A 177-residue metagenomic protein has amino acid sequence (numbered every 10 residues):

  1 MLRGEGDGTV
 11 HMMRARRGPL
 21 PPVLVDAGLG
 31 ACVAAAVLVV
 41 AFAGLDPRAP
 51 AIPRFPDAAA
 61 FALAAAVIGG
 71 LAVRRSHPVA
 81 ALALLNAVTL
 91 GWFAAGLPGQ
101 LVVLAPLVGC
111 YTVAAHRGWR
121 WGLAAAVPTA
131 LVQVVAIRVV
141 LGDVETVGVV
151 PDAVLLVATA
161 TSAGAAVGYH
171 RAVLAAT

Functional and structural regions predicted by a protein language model:
M1-A80, L155, T161-V167, R171: N-terminal signal-anchor/first transmembrane helix of integral membrane proteins
L29-V33, L97-T177: Cytosolic coiled-coil signaling helices that couple upstream sensory modules
V37, F42-A51, P56-A62, N86-A87 (+5 more regions): Short leucine-rich amphipathic alpha-helices used at interfaces
L63-I68, A83-T89, L104-C110, L131-V134: Hydrophobic, membrane-inserted alpha-helices
V73-V79, W92-L101, G118-W119: Transmembrane helix interruption/hinge and helix-loop junction motifs
A80-A83, L123-A124: Signature of the 12-TM Major Facilitator Superfamily
